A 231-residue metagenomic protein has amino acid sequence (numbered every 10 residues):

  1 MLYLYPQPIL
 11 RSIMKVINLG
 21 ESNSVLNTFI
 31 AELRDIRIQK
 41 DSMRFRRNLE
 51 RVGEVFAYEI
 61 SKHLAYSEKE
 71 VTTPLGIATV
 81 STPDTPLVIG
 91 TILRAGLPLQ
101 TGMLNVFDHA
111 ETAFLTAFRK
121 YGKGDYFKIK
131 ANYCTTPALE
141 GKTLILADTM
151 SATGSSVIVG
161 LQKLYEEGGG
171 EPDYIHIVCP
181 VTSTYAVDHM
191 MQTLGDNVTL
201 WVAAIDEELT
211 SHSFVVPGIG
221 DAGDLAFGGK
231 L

Functional and structural regions predicted by a protein language model:
L2-L231: PRPP-associated nucleotide enzymes
